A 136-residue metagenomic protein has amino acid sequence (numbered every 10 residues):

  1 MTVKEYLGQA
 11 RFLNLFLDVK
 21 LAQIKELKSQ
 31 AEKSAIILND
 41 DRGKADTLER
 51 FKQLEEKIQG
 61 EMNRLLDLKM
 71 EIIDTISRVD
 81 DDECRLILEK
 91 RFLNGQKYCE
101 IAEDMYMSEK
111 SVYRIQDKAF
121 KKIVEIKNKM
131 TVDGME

Functional and structural regions predicted by a protein language model:
M1-R78, E125-E136: N-terminal interaction/assembly modules
E5-G8, D67, D82, Q96 (+2 more regions): Short, well-structured alpha-helical interface segments that form or flank functional binding sites
V79-N94: Short amphipathic alpha helix immediately N-terminal
E100-E103: Short alpha-helical "recognition helix" segments of helix-turn-helix
V112-I126: DNA major-groove recognition helices of helix-turn-helix
